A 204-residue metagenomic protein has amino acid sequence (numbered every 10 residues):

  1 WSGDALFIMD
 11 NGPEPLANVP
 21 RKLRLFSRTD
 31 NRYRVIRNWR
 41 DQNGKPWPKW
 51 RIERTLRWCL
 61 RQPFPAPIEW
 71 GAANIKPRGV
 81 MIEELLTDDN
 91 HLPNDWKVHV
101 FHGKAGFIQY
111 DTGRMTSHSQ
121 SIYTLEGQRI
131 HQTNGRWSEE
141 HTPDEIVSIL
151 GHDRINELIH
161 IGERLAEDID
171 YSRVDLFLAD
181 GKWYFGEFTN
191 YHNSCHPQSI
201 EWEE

Functional and structural regions predicted by a protein language model:
W1-G3, N11-E14, L25-T29: Secretory-pathway glycan-assembly enzymes, especially type II membrane glycosyltransferases that use nucleotide-sugar
G3-D4, N94-W96, G186: Change "...and in nucleic-acid phosphodiester-cleaving endonucleases..." to "...and in nucleic-acid processing enzymes
I8, A17-P20, K49, S117-T124 (+1 more regions): A short, polar/proline- and glycine-enriched secondary-structure boundary/capping micro-motif
D10-P13, D111-M115, F188-S194: Short beta->alpha transition motifs characteristic of CBS
R24-S138: Phosphate-binding site of ATP-dependent enzymes
W70-E84, Y123-W183: A long amphipathic alpha-helix within ATP-dependent nucleotide-binding catalytic cores
H160, L178-E204: C-terminal active-site "lid" helix and adjoining low-complexity regulatory extension at the edge of ATP-using catalytic
